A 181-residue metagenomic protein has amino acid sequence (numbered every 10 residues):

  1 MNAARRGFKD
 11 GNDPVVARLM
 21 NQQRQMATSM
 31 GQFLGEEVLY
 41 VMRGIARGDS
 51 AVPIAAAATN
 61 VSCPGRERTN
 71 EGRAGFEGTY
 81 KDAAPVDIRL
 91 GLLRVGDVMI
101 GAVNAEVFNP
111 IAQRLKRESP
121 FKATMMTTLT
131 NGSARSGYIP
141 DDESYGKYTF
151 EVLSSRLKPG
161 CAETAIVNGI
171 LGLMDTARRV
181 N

Functional and structural regions predicted by a protein language model:
M1-N181: Non-catalytic substrate/cofactor recognition surfaces at enzyme active-site rims
